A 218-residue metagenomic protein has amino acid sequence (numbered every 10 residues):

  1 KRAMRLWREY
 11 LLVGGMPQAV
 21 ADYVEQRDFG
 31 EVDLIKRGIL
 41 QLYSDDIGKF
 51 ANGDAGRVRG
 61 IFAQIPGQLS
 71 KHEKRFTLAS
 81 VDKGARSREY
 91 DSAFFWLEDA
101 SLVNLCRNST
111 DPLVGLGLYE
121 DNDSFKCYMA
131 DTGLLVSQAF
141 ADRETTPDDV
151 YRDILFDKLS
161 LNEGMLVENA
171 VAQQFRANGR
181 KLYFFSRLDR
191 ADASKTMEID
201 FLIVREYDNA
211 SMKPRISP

Functional and structural regions predicted by a protein language model:
K1-S70: Interdomain motor-coupling "hinge/lid" segment immediately C-terminal to the ATP-binding subdomain of NTP-driven enzymes
L6-M16, L40-A51, S87-S92, L97 (+2 more regions): Short charge-dense sequence patches
V13, A19-Y23, F50, A79-G84 (+3 more regions): Surface-exposed loop/turn and secondary-structure junction residues enriched for glycine/proline
M16-P17, K71, V103, K181: A general structural signal for well-ordered secondary-structure junctions
I39-D45, S70-A79, T146-L159: A short, surface-exposed helix-loop junction/capping segment
A51-T110: C-terminal accessory/connector segments of nucleic-acid motor ATPases
S92, E98-P218: A cross-kingdom feature that marks ATP-driven nucleic-acid transaction machinery
